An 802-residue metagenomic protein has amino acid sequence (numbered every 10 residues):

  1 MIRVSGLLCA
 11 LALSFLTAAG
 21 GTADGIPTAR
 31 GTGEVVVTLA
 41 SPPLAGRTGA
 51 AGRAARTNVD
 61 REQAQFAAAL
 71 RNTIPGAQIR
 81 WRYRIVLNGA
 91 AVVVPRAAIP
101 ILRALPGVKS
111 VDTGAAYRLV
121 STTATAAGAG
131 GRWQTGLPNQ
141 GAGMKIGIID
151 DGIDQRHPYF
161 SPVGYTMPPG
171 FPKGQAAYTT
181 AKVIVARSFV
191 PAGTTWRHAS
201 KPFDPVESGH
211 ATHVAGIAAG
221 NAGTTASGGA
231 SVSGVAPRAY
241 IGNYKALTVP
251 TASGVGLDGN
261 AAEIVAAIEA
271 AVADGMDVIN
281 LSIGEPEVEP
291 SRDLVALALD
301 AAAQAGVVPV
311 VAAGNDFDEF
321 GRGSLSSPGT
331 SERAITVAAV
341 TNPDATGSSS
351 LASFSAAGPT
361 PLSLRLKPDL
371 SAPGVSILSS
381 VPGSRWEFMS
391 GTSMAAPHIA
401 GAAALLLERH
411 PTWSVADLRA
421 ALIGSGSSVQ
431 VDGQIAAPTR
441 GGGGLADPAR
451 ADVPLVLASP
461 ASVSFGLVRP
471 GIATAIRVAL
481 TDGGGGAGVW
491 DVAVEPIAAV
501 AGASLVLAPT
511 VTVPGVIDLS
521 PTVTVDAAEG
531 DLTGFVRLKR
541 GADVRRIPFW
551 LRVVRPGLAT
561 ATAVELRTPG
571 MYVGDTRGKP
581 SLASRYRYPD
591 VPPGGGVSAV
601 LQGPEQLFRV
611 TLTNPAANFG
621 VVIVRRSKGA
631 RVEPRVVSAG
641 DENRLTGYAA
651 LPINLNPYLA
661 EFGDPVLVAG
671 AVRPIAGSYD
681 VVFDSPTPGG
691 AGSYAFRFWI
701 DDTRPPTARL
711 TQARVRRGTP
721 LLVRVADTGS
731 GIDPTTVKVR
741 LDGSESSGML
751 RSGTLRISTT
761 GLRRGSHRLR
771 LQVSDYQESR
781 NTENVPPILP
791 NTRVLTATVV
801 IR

Functional and structural regions predicted by a protein language model:
A23-V120: Inhibitory N-terminal propeptides of secreted protease zymogens
R30, Q134-N260, D274-D277, Q304-G306 (+3 more regions): Subtilisin-like serine protease catalytic core
R80, L370, E408-R477, T481-G484 (+3 more regions): C-terminal subdomain of the subtilisin-like protease fold in secreted/lumenal serine endopeptidases
A142, N243-R333, D344, T360-R365 (+2 more regions): Substrate-binding/access-modulating region of protease and related hydrolase catalytic domains
A177-T194, G329-A404: Extracellular S/T/G-rich loop segment that most often corresponds to the catalytic His/Ser-adjacent loop
A215-A219, A246-L247, D277, S371-Q434 (+2 more regions): Hydrolase catalytic cores
A498, P592-L655: Acidic, Ser/Thr/Pro-rich low-complexity intrinsically disordered segments
K539, R552-A583, F608, R635-A649 (+1 more regions): C-terminal edge strands of extracellular/lumenal beta-sandwich accessory domains
